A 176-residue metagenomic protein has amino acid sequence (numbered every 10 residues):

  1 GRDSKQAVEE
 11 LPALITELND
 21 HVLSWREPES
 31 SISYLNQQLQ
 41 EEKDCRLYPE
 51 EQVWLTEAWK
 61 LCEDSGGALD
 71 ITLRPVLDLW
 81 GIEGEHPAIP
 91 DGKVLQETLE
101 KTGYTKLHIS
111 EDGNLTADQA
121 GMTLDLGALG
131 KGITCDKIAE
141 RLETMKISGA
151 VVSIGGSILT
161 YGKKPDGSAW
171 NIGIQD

Functional and structural regions predicted by a protein language model:
G1-D176: Mature catalytic core of soluble alpha/beta enzymes
